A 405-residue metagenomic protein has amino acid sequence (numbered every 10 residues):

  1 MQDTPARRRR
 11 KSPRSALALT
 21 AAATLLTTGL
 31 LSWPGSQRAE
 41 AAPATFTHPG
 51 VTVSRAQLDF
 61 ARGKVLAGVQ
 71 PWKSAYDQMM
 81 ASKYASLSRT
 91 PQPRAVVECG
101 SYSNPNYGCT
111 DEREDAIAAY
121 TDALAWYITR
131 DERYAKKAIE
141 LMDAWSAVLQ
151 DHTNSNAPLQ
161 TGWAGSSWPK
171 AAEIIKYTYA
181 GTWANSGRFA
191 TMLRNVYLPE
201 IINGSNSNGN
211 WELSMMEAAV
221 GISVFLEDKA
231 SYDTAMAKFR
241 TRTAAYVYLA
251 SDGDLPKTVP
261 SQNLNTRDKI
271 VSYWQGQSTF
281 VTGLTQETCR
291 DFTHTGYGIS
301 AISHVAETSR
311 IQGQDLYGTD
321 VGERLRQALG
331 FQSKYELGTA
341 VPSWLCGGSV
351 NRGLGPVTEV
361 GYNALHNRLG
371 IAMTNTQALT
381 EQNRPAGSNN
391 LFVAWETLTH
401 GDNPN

Functional and structural regions predicted by a protein language model:
M1-A41: Secretory targeting and sorting signals
A41-S207, L213, E217, A237-T243 (+5 more regions): Extracellular glycan-targeting catalytic surfaces
D228: Histidine/acidic residue-rich metal-binding segments in metalloenzymes
T234: Secreted/periplasmic proteins that engage bacterial cell-wall peptidoglycan
V247-T288: Flexible internal linker/loop segments at domain or repeat junctions
